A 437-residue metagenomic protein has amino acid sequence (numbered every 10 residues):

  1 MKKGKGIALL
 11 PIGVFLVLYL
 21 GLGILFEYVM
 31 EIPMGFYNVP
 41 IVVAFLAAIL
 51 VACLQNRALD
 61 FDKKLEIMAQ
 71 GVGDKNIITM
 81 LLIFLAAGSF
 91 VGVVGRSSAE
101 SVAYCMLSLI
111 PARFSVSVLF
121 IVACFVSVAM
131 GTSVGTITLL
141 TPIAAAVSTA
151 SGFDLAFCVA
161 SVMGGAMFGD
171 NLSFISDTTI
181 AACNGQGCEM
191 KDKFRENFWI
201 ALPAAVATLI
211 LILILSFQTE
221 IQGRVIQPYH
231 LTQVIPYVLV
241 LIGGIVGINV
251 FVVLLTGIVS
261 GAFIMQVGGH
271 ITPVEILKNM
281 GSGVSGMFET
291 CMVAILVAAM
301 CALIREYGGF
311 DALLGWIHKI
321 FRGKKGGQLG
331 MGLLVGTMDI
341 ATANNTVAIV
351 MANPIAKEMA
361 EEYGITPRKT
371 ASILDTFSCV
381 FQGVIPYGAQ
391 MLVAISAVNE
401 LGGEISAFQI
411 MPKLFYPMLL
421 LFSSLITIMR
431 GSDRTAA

Functional and structural regions predicted by a protein language model:
K2-G4, E27-V42, Q70-K75, M106-P111 (+4 more regions): Interfacial loop-to-helix junctions that mark the boundaries of transmembrane helices in multi-pass membrane
I7-G21, G35-R57, M80-A86, S117 (+4 more regions): Hydrophobic mid-bilayer segments of alpha-helices in multi-pass membrane transport proteins, especially secondary
N38-L46, L50-Q55, K64-S98, R113 (+4 more regions): Core transmembrane alpha-helical segments of multi-pass membrane transporters/permeases
L59-G73, S97-L107, T179-K193, Y307-I317 (+3 more regions): Flexible loop linkers connecting adjacent transmembrane helices in multi-pass alpha-helical membrane transporters
D74-M80, Y104-V122, S148-C158, Q227-I235 (+3 more regions): Membrane-interfacial loop-to-helix junctions in multi-pass transporters
M80-V91, P111-I143, H318-K357, E362-Y363 (+1 more regions): Hydrophobic alpha-helical transmembrane segments of multi-pass integral membrane proteins, predominantly secondary
I121-S133, G164-D170, I242-I248, C301-A302 (+2 more regions): Transmembrane alpha-helix interface/packing and boundary motifs in multi-pass membrane proteins, characterized by
T178, G185-A205, K324-A437: C-terminal transmembrane helix pair
